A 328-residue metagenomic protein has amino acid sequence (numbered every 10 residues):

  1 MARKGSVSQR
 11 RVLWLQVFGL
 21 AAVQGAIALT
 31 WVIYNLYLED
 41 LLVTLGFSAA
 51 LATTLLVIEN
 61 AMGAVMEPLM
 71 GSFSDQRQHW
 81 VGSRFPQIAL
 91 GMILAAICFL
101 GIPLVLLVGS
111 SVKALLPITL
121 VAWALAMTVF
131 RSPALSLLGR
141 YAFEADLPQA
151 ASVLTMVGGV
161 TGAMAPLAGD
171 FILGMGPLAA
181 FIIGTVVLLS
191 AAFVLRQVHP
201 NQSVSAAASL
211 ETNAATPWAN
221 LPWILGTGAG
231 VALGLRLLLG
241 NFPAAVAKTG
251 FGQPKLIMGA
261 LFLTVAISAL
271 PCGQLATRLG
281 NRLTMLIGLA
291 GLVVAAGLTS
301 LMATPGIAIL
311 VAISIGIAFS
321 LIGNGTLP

Functional and structural regions predicted by a protein language model:
A2-N60, N220-T227, V231-K248: Helix-loop boundary and gating motifs at the non-cytosolic
G63-A64, P148-D170: Glycine-rich segments within core transmembrane alpha-helices of 12-TM secondary carriers
V65-V81, L173, S268-N281: Helix-to-loop junctions at the C-terminal end of transmembrane segments in multipass secondary transporters
R84-G101, L283-L298: Structural signature of the two symmetry-related core transmembrane helices
C98-V105, S110-F130, I307-I322: Hydrophobic core of transmembrane alpha-helices in multi-pass small-molecule transporters, especially MFS/SLC-type
T128-A142, L321-P328: Intracellular juxtamembrane helix-capping segments at the cytosolic ends of symmetry-related transmembrane helices
A179-Q197: Symmetry-related core transmembrane helices of the 12-TM Major Facilitator Superfamily/SLC fold
R282-G325: C-terminal transmembrane helical hairpin of 12-TM major facilitator-type secondary transporters
